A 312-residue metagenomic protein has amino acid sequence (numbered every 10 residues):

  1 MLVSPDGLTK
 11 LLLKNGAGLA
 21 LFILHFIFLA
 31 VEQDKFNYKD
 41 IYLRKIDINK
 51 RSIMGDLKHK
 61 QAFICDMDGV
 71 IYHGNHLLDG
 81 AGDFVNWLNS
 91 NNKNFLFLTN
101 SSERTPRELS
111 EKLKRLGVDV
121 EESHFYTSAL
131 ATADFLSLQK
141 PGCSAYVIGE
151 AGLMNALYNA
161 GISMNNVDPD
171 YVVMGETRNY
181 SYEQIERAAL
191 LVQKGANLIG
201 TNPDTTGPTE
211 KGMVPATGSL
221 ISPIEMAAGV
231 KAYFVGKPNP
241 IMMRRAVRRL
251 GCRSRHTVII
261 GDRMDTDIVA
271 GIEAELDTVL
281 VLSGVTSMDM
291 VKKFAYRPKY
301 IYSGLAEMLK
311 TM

Functional and structural regions predicted by a protein language model:
L2-T9, A17-F26: Intrinsically disordered, low-complexity segments enriched in serine/proline and basic residues
K14-N15, K45-I46: Polybasic, lysine-rich low-complexity intrinsically disordered segments
F28, N49-C65, V70-D79, D83-K93 (+3 more regions): Asp-based, Mg2+/Mn2+-dependent phosphohydrolase catalytic module
K35-I41: Compositionally biased, low-complexity peptide segments typical of secreted/host-interacting small proteins
S101: Conserved phosphate/oxyanion-binding catalytic-loop motifs
